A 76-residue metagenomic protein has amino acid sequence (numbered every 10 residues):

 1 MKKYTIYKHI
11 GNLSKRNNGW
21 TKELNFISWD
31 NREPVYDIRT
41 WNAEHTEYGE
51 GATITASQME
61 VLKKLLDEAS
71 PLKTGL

Functional and structural regions predicted by a protein language model:
M1-L76: Positively charged, low-complexity terminal tracts and the immediately adjacent first secondary-structure elements
